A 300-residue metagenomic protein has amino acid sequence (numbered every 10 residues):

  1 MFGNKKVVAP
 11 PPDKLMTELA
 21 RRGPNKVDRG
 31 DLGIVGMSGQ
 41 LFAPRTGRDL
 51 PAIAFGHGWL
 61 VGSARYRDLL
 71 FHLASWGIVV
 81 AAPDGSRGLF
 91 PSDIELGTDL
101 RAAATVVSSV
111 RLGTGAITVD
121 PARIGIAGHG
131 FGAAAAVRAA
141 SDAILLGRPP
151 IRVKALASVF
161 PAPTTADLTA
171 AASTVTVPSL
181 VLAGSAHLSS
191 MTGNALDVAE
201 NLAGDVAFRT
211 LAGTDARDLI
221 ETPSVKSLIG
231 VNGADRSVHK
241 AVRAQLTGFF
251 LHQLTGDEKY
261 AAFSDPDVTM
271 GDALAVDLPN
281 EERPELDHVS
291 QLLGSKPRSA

Functional and structural regions predicted by a protein language model:
M1-R48: N-terminal cap/lid segment of alpha/beta-hydrolase-fold proteins
D49-G58: Short beta-strand element of the alpha/beta-hydrolase
L60-R87: Short amphipathic alpha-helix adjacent to the substrate-entry channel of hydrolases
R65, P91-A122, A134-S141, A244: Alpha/beta-hydrolase active-site loop
G128-A134: Conserved alpha/beta-hydrolase "nucleophile elbow" surrounding the catalytic nucleophile
A135-A139, G147, D167: Hydrolases whose catalytic domains are alpha/beta-hydrolase-1, hotdog thioesterase, or metallo-beta-lactamase-like
P149-A216: The feature captures the conserved acid-bearing segment of alpha/beta-hydrolase catalytic domains
P223-A300: Alpha/beta-hydrolase-fold serine-hydrolase catalytic core, especially in secreted/extracellular enzymes
